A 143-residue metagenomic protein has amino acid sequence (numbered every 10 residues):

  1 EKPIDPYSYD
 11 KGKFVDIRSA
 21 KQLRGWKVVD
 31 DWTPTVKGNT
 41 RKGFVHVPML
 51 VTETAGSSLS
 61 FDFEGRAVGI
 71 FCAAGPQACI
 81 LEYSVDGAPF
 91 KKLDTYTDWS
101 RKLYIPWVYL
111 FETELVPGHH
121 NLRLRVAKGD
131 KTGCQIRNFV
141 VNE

Functional and structural regions predicted by a protein language model:
E1-E143: Conserved catalytic region of serine esterases and O-acyltransferases that act on ester linkages in lipids
